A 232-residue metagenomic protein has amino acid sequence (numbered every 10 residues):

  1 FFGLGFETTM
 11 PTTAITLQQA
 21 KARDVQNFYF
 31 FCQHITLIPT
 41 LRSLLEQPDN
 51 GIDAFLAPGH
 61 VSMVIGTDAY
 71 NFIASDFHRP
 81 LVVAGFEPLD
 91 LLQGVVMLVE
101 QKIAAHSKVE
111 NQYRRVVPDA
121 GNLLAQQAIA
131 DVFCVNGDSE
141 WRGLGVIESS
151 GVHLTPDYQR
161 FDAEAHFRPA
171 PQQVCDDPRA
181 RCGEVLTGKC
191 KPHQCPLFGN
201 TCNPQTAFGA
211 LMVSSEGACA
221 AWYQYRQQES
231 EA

Functional and structural regions predicted by a protein language model:
F2, F6-A69: Phosphate/pyrophosphate-binding betaalpha-module
I15-A22, L45-D49, Y70-D76, M97-Q101 (+3 more regions): Short, solvent-exposed amphipathic alpha-helical segments in soluble enzyme and RNA/protein-processing domains
D24, A104-A105, G188: Short loop/turn hinge sites at secondary-structure boundaries
F31, D49-P118: A conserved active-site cap/scaffold subdomain adjacent to cofactor or substrate pockets
P39, M63, R115, D131 (+7 more regions): Generic structural "secondary-structure junction" signal
Q93-E184: Internal helical hairpin/lid segments
H166-A232: Extended hydrophobic packing segments that form well-structured cores
